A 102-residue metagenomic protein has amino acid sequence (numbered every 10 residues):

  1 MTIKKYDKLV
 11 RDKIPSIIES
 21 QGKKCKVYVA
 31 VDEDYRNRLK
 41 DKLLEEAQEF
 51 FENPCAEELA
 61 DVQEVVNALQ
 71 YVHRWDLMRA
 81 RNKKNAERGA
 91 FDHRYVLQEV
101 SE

Functional and structural regions predicted by a protein language model:
M1-E102: Flexible "arm" and connector segments at domain edges
